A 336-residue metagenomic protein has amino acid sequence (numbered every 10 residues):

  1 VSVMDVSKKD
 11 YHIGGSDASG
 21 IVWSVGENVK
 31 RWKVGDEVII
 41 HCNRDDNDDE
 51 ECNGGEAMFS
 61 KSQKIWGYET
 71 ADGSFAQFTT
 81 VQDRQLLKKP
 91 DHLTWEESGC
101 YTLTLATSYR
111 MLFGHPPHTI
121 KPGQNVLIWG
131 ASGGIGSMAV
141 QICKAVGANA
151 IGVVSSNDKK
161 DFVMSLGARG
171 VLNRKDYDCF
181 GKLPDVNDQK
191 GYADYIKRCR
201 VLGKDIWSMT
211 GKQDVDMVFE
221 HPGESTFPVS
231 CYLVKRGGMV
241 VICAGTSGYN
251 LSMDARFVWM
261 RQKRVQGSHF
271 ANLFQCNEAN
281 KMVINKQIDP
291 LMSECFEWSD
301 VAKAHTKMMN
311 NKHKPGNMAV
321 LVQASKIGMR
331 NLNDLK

Functional and structural regions predicted by a protein language model:
S2-N53, D72, Q85, P90-H92: Glycine-rich beta-strand-centered segment in the early N-terminal region that forms part of a ligand/cofactor-binding
K8, R44-G130, R174-C179, V186-N187: NAD(P)H dinucleotide-binding glycine-rich loop of Rossmann-like/cofactor-binding domains, especially the beta1-alpha1
T107, G134-I135, S225: Hydrophobic/small residue at the entry helix of a nucleotide-binding pocket
K121, V234-K235: Helix-to-beta-strand junctions that scaffold the AdoMet/dcAdoMet cofactor pocket in Class I SAM-dependent enzymes
I128, K144-S225: Adenosine-nucleotide cofactor-binding segment
S132, V140: N-terminal Rossmann NAD(P)H-binding glycine-rich loop of SDR-like oxidoreductase domains
P228-Y232, L273-K336: C-terminal hydrophobic helical "lid"/dimerization subdomain of Rossmann-like NAD(P)H-dependent oxidoreductases
R236-C243, S252-M292: Rossmann-fold dehydrogenase core element
